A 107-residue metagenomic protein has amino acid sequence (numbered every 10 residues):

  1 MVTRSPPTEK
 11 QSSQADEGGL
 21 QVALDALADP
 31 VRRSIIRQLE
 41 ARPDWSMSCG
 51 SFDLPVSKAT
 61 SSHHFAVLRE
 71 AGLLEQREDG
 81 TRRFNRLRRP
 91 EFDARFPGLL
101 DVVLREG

Functional and structural regions predicted by a protein language model:
M1-P6, R32-I36, S57-H63: Short, functional N-terminal and low-complexity linear motifs
V2-V22, R37-R42, R88-G107: Amphipathic alpha-helical dimerization/coiled-coil segments that flank or bridge DNA-binding/regulatory modules
V22-A26, P30-S57, D79-E91: N-terminal helix-turn-helix DNA-binding core of bacterial DNA-binding proteins
G50-L73: Canonical helix-turn-helix DNA-binding module
R69-G72, R82-R86, D101-V102: A general structural signal for short secondary-structure boundary/capping elements
Q76: Short beta-strand "wing" residues that participate in macromolecule-binding interfaces
